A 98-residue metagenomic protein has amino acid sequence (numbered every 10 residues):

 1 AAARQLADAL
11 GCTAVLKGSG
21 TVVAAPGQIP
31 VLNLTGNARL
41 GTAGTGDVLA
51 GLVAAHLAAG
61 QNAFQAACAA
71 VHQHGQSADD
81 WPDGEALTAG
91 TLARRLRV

Functional and structural regions predicted by a protein language model:
A1, G60-C68, P82-L87: Short, charged, surface-exposed loops that flank catalytic or proteolytic processing sites
A1-T35: Glycine-rich phosphate/dinucleotide-binding loop and adjoining beta-alpha-beta core of small-molecule
T13, Q73-Q76: A short structural micro-motif
V23-P26, L49, G75-P82: Short active-site-adjacent structural elements
N37-G41: Glycine-rich phosphate/pyrophosphate-binding beta-alpha loops
T42-Q73: Short, small-residue alpha-helix embedded
G75-V98: Charged C-terminal helix
